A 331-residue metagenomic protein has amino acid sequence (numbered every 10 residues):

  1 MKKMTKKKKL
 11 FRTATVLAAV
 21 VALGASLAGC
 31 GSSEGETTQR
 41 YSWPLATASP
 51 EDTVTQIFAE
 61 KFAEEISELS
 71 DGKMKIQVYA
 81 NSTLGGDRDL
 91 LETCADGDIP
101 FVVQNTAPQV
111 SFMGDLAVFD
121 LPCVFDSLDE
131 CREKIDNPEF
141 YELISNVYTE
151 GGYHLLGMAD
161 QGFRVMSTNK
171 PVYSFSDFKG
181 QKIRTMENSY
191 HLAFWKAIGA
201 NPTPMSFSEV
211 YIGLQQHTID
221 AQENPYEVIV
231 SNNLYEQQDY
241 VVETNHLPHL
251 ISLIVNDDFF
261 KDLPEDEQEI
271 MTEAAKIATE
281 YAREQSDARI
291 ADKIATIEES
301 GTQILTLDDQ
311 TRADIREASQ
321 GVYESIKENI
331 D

Functional and structural regions predicted by a protein language model:
M1-S42: Short, low-complexity disordered leader/linker segments with a strong preference for bacterial N-terminal type II
G31-C131, E139, N146-D331: N-terminal secretory/targeting leader peptides
